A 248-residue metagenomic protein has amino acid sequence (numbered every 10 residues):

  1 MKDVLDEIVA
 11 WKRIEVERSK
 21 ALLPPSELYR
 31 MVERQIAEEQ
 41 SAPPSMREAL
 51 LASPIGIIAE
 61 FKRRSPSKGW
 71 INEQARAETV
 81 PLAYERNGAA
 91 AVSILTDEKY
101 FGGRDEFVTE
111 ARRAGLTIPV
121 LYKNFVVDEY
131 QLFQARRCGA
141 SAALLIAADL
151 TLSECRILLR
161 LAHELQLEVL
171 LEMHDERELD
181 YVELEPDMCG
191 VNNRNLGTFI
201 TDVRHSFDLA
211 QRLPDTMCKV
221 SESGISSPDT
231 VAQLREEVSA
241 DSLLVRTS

Functional and structural regions predicted by a protein language model:
K2-N72: An N-cap/entry alpha-helix motif that binds or orients negatively charged groups
W11, K62-R64, D97, F125 (+5 more regions): Active-site beta-loop-alpha junctions enriched in small/polar residues
Q40-I55, G102-F125, A147, R156-L171 (+1 more regions): Alpha-helix-loop-beta-strand connector modules within alpha/beta enzyme cores
G56-E60, A91-S93, P119-L121, S141-L144 (+4 more regions): Structural preference for beta-strand elements that scaffold enzyme active sites
I58-E78, P119-V127, L170-E172, V220-S226: Active-site mouth loops of central-metabolism enzymes
R63, S67-A75, V80-G102, Y181-A210 (+1 more regions): Glycine/Thr-rich beta-alpha phosphate-binding loop at enzyme active sites
I94, Q134-E154, V191-I200, V238-S248: Glycine-rich phosphate-binding active-site loops on the catalytic face of alpha/beta enzymes
V127-G139, D175-E185, S221-V245: Catalytic cores of alpha/beta
